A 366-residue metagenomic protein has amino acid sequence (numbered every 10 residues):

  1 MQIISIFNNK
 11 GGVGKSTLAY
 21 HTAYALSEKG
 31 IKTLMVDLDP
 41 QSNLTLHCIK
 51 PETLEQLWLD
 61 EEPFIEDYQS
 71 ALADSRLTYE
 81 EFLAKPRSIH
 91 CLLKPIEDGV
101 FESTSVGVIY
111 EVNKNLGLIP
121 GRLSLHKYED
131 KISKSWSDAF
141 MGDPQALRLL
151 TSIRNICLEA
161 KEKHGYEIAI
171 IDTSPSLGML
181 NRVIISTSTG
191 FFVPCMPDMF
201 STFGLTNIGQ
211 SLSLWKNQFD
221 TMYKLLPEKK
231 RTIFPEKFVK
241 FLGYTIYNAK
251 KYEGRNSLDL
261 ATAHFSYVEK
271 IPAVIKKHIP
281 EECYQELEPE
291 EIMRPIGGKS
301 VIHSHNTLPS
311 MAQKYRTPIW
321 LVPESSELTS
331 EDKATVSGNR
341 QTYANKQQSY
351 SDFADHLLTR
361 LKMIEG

Functional and structural regions predicted by a protein language model:
M1-G366: P-loop NTP-binding core
